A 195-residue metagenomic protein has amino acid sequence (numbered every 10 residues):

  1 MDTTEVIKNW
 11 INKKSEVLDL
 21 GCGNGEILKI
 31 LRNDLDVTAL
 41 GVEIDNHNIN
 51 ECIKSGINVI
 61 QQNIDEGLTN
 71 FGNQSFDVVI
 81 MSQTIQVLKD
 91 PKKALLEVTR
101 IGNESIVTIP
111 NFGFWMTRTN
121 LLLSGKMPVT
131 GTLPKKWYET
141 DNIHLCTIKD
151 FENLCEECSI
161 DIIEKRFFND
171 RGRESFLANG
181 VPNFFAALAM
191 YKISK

Functional and structural regions predicted by a protein language model:
M1-K14: Conserved alpha-helix/loop element of class I SAM-dependent methyltransferases that forms part of the SAM/SAH-binding
K13, Q74-S75, I101: Alpha-helix C-terminal capping/helix-to-coil transition sites in glycosyltransferase folds
G21-G23: Class I SAM-dependent methyltransferase "Motif I" SAM/SAH-binding loop
E26, I30-G67: Class I SAM-dependent methyltransferase SAM/SAH-binding core
G67-N73: Short conserved loop adjoining the S-adenosyl-L-methionine
I80-K89: A short SAM/SAH-binding and catalytic strip from SAM-dependent methyltransferases
K92-E97, E104-S194: S-adenosyl-L-methionine-dependent methyltransferase catalytic module, highlighting the catalytic core
